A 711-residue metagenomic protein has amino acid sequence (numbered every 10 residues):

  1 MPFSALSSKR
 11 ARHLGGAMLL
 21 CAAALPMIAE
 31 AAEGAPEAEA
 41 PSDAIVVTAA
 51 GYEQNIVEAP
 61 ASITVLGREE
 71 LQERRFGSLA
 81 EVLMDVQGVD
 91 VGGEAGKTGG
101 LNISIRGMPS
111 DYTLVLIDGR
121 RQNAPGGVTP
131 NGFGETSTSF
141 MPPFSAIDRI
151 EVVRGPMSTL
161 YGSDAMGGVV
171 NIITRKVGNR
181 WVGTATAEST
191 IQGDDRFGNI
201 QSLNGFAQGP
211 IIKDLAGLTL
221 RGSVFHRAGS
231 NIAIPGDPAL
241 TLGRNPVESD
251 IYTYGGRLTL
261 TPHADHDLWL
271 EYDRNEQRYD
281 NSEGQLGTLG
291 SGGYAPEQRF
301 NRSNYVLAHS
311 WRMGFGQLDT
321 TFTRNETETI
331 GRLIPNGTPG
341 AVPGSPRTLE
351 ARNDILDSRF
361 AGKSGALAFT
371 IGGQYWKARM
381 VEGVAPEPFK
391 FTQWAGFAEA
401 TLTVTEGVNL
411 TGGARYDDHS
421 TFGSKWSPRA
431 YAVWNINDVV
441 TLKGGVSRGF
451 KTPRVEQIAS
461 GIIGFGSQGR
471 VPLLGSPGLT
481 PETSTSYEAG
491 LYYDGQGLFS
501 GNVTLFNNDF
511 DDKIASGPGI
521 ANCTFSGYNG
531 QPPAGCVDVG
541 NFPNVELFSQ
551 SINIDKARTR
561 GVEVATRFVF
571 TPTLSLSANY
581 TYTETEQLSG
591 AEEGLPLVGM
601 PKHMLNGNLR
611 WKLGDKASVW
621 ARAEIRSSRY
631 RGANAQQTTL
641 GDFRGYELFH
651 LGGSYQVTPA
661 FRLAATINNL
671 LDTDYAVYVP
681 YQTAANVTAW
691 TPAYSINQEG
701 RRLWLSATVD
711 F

Functional and structural regions predicted by a protein language model:
M1-V86, L203, Q208-G209, Y252 (+2 more regions): N-terminal Sec signal peptide and the immediately downstream disordered periplasmic leader that contains the TonB box
S4, N123-G126, D511, I625-A633 (+1 more regions): C-terminal beta-signal and adjacent terminal beta-strands/loops of Gram-negative outer-membrane beta-barrel proteins
G34, T186, F369-T370, T403-L410 (+4 more regions): Gram-negative outer-membrane beta-barrel transporters
T48, A80, M84-A124: Extracytoplasmic beta-strand/coil segments of soluble accessory domains associated with Gram-negative outer-membrane
Q122-R154, G205: Short acidic/polar hinge/loop motifs at secondary-structure boundaries that mediate gating or recognition
S139-T186, D710: A beta-strand signature from Gram-negative outer-membrane beta-barrel systems, especially the internal plug domain
G178-Q298: Periplasmic-side early beta-strands and strand-to-turn transitions of outer-membrane beta-barrels
G287, S291-A308, R312, L349-R352 (+9 more regions): Outer-membrane beta-barrel signature, preferentially recognizing the C-terminal barrel domain of Gram-negative
